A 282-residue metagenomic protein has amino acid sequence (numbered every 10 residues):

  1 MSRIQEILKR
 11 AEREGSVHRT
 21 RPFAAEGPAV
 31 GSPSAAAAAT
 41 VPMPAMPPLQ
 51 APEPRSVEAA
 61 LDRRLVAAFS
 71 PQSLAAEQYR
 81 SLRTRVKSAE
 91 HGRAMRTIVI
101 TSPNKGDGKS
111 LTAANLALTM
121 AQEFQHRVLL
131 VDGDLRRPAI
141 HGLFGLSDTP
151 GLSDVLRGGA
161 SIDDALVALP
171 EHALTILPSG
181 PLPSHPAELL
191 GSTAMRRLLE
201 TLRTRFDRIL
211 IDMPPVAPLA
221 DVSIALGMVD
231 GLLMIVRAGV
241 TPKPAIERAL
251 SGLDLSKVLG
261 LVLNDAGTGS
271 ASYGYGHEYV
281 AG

Functional and structural regions predicted by a protein language model:
M1-G282: P-loop NTP-binding module
